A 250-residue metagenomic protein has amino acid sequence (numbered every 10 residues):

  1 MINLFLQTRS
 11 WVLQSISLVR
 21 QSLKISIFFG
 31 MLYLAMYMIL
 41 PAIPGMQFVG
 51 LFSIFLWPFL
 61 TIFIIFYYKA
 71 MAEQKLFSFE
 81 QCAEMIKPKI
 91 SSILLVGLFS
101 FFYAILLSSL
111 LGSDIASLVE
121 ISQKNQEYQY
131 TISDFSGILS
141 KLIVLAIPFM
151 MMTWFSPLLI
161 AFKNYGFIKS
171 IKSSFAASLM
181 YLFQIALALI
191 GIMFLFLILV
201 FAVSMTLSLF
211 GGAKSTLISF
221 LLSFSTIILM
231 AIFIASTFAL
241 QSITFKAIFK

Functional and structural regions predicted by a protein language model:
M1-K250: Hydrophobic alpha-helical membrane segments
